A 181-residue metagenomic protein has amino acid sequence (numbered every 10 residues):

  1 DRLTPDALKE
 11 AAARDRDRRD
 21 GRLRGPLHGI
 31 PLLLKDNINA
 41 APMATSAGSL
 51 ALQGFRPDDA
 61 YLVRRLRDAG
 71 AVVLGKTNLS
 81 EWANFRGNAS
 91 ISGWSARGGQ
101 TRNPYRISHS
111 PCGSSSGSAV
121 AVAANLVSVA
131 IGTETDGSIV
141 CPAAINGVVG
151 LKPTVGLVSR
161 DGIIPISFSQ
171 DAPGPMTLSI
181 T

Functional and structural regions predicted by a protein language model:
D1-D136, T154: Gly/Ser-rich catalytic/binding loops embedded in alpha/beta enzyme cores
G87-N88, S92-W94, V120-T181: Fold-level recognition of mixed alpha/beta catalytic cores in primary-metabolism enzymes, strongest
